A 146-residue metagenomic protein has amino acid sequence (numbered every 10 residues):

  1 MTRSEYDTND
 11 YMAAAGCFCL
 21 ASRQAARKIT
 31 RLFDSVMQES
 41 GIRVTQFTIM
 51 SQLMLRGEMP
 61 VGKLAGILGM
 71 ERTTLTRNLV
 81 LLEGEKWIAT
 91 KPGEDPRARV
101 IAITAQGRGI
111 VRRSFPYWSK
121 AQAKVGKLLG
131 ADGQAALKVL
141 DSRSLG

Functional and structural regions predicted by a protein language model:
M1, S40, A131: Hydrophobic alpha-helical bundle segments that form small-molecule/ligand-binding pockets
M1-R3, V139, G146: C-terminal peripheral helix-coil segments that are non-catalytic and often amphipathic
M1-Y11: Short, intrinsically disordered or compositionally biased N-terminal tails of bacterial proteins
M12-A13, L20-R23, R27-T74: N-terminal helix-turn-helix DNA-binding core of bacterial DNA-binding proteins
A14-L32, Q106, I110, Y117 (+1 more regions): C-terminal ligand-sensing/allosteric alpha-helical core of TetR-family HTH transcriptional regulators
L53, R143-S144: Generic structural signal for hydrophobic core residues of well-folded globular domains
E58, V80-D141: Charged, amphipathic alpha-helical coiled-coil/dimerization segments
R77: DNA-binding alpha-helical recognition surfaces that contact promoter or target DNA
